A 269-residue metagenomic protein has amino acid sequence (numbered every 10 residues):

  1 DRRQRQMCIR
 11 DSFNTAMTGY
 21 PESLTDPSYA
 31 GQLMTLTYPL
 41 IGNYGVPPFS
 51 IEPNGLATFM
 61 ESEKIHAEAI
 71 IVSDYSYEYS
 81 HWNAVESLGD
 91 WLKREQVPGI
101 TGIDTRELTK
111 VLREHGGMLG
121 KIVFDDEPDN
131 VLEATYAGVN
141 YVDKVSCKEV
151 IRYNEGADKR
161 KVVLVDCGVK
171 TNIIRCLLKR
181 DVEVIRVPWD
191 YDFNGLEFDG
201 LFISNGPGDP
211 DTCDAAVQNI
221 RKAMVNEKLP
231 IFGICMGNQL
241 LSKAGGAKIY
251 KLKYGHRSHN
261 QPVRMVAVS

Functional and structural regions predicted by a protein language model:
Q4-I9: Short, small-residue-biased leader/transition segments that mark boundaries at the very start of proteins
F13, L36, V72, G99-I103 (+2 more regions): General beta-strand structural signal in soluble alpha/beta enzymes
N43-P47, Y77-W82, P207-N219: Glycine/threonine-rich flexible loop motifs
F49, A57-R152: Internal gly/pro-rich beta-alpha loop/helix module that stabilizes soluble enzyme cofactors or their anionic handles
K161-V165: Conserved beta-strand elements of the Class I
T171-R186: Short helix-loop-beta junction
L196-I203: Short acidic/histidine-rich motifs immediately flanking catalytic phosphotransfer sites in two-component signaling
N205-S269: Cysteine-nucleophile active-site neighborhood
